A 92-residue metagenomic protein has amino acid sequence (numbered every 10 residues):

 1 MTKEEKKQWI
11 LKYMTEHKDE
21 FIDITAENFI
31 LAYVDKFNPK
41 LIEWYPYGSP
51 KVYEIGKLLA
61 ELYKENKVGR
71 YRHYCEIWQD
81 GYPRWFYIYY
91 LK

Functional and structural regions predicted by a protein language model:
M1-T2, E65, D80: Coiled-coil-like amphipathic alpha-helices with heptad-repeat character
T2-Y47: Short amphipathic alpha-helical interface segments
E4-K7, R70, I88-Y90: Secondary-structure boundary/capping motif
I10, I30, L58-E61, Y90: Acidic/proline-rich low-complexity IDRs
Y47-K64: Short amphipathic alpha-helical interaction segments
Y63-Y74: A short, conserved structural fragment
H73-K92: Short, cationic-aromatic polyanion-contact patches
